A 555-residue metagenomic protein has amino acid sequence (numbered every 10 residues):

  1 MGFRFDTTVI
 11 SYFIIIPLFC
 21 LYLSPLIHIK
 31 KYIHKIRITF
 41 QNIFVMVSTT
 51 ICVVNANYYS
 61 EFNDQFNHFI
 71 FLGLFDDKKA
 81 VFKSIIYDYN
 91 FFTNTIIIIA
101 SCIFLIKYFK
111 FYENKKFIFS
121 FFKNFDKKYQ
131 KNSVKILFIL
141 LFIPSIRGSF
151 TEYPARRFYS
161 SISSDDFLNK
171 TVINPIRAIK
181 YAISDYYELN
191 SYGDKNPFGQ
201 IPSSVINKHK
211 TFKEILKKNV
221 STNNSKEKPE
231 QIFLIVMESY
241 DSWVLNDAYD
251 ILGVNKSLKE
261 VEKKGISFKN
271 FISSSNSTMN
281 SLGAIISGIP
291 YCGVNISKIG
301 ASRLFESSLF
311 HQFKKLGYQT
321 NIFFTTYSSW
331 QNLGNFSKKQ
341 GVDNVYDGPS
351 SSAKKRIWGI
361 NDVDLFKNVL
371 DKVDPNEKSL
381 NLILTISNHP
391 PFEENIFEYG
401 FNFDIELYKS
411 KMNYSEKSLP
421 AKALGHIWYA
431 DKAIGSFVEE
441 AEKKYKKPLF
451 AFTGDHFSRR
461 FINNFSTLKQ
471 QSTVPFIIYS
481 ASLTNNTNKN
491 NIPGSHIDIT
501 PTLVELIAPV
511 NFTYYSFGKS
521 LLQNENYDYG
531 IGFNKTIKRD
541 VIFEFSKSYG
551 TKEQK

Functional and structural regions predicted by a protein language model:
M1-N190: Transmembrane and membrane-interface helices of multi-pass, inner-membrane envelope-modifying transferases
L23-H34, N63, N67-A80, I86 (+9 more regions): Short amphipathic alpha-helical patches
I29-H34, N42-F44, F138-I143, D194 (+4 more regions): A broad, low-specificity signal for short, low-complexity segments enriched in glycine/proline and polar/charged
Y32-K35, S191-I201, K298-S302, F517-K519: Short alpha-helical "patches" and their helix-cap loops
D64-H68, A80, S84-F91, I176 (+7 more regions): General structural signal for secondary-structure boundaries
D165, V172-K218, K228, K263 (+1 more regions): The feature marks either
I206-K555: Solvent-exposed soluble domains appended to multi-pass membrane proteins
